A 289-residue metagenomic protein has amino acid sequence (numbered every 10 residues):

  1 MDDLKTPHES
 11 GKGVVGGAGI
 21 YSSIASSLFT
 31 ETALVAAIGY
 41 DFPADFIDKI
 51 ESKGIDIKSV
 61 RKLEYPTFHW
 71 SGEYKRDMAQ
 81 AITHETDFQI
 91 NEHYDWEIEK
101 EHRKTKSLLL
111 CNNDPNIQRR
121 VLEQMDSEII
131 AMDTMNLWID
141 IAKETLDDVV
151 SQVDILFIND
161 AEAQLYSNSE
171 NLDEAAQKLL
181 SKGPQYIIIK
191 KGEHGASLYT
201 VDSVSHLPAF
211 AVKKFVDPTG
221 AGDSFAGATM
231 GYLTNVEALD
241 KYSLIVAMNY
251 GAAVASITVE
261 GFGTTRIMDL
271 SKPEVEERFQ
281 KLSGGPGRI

Functional and structural regions predicted by a protein language model:
D2-G13, L28-L109, E123-E128, E276-I289: Conserved N-terminal subdomain of the carbohydrate kinase-like
Y21-T32, Y232-T234: Alpha-helix C-terminal capping segments
I24, W70-E73, G195-Y199: Short beta-strand scaffold segments in enzyme catalytic cores
S26, N159, G222: Short, conserved phosphate/pyrophosphate- and ester-handling motifs at nucleotide-, phospho-/glycolipid
G39-D41, N112-I117, M135-D140: Short beta->alpha connector loops
S127-E128, N136-H206: Conserved phosphate/ATP/ADP-binding segment of small-molecule kinases
L172-I289: Conserved phosphate-binding/catalytic region of the ribokinase-like
